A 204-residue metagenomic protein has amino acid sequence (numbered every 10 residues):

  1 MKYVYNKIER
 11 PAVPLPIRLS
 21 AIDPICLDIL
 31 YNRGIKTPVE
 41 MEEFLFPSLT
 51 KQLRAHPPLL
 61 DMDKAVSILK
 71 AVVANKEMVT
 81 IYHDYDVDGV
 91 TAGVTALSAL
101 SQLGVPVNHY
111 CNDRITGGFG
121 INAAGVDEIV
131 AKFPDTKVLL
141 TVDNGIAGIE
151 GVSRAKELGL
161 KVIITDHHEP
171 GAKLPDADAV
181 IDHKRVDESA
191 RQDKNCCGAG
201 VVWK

Functional and structural regions predicted by a protein language model:
M1-K204: Replace "Mg2+/Mn2+-dependent" with "divalent metal-dependent
